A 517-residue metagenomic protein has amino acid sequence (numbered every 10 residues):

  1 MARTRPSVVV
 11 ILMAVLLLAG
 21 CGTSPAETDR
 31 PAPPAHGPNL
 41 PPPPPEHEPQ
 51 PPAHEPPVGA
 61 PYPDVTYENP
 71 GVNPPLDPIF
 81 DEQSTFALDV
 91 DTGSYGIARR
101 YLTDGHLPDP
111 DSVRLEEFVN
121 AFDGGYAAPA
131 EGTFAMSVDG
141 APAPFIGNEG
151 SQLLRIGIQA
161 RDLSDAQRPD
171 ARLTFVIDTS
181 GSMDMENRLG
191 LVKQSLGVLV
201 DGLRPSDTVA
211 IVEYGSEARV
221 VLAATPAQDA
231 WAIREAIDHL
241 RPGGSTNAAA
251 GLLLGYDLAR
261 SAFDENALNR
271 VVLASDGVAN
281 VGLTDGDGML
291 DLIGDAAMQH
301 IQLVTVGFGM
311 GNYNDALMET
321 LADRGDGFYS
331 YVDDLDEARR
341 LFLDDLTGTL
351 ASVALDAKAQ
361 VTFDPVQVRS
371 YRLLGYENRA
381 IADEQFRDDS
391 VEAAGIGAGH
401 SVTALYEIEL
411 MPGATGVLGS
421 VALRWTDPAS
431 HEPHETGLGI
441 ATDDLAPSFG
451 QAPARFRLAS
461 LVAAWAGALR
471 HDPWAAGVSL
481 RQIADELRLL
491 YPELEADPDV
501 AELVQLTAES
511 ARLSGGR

Functional and structural regions predicted by a protein language model:
R3-V15: Sec-dependent N-terminal signal peptides
L17-G20: C-terminal motif of bacterial Sec signal peptides marking the signal peptidase cleavage site
G22-D29, M136-D139, A143-D356, M411-G413 (+1 more regions): Exposed acidic/Ser/Thr-rich ligand/metal-binding surfaces
G22-H47: Short, low-complexity, disordered segments immediately C-terminal to signal peptides in bacterial exported proteins
P52-V90, Y95-G96, R100, D109-S112 (+7 more regions): An acidic, Ser/Thr-enriched
Y101-L163: Negatively charged sequence features
G105, L240-G243, L490: Alpha-helix C-capping/helix-to-loop hinge sites
D111-R114, N247, D285, S479: A diffuse structural propensity rather than consistent per-protein peaks
